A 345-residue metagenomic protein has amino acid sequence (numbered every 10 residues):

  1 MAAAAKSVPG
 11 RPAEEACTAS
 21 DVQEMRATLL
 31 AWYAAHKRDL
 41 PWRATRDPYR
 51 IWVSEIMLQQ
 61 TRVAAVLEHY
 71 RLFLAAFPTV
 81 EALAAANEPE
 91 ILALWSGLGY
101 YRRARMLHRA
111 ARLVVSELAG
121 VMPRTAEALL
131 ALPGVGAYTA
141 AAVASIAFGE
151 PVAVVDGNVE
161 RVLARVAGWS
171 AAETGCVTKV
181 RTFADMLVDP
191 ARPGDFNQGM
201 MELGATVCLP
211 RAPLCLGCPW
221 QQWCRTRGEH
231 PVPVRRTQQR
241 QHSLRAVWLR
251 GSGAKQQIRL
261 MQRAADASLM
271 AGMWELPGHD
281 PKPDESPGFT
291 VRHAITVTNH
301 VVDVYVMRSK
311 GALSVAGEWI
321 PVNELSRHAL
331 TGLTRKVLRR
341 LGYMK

Functional and structural regions predicted by a protein language model:
M1-D39, A44, E202-K345: Intrinsically disordered, low-complexity, charged terminal extensions of DNA damage-control enzymes
A27-L216, W220-W223, H230: Catalytic cores of DNA base-excision repair glycosylases
